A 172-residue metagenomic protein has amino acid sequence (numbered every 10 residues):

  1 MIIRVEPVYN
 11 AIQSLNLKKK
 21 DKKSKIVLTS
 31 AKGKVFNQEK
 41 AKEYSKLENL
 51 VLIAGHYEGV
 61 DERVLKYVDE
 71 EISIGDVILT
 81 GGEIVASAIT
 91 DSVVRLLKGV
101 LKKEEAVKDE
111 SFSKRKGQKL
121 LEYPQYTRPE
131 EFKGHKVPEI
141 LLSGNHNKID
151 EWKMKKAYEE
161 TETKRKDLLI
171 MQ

Functional and structural regions predicted by a protein language model:
M1, V8, L101, K114-R115 (+4 more regions): A membrane-topology feature that recognizes alpha-helical transmembrane segments and their immediate juxtamembrane
I2-H56, D61: S-adenosyl-L-methionine/SAH cofactor-binding core of RNA-modifying enzymes
I3-N10, I84-A88, L121, G144: Generic recognition of short, well-ordered alpha-helical interface segments
L47-E48, Y67, K164: Structured helix-beta-strand junction loops
V60, V64-K103, D109: Structured adenosyl-cofactor binding patch, chiefly the S-adenosyl-L-methionine
I84, L96-E139: Internal, active-site/partner-interface "lid" segment
L120, P129-Q172: SAM-dependent methyltransferases
